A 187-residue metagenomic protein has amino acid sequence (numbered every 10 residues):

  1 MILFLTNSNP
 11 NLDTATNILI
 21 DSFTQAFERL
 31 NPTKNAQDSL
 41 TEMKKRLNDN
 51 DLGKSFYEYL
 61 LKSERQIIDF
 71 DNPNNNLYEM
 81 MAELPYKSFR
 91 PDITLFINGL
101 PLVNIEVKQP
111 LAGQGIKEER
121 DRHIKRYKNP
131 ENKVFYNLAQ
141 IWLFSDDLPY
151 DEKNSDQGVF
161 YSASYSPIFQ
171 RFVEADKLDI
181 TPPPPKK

Functional and structural regions predicted by a protein language model:
M1-K187: An alpha-helical interface "stripe"
